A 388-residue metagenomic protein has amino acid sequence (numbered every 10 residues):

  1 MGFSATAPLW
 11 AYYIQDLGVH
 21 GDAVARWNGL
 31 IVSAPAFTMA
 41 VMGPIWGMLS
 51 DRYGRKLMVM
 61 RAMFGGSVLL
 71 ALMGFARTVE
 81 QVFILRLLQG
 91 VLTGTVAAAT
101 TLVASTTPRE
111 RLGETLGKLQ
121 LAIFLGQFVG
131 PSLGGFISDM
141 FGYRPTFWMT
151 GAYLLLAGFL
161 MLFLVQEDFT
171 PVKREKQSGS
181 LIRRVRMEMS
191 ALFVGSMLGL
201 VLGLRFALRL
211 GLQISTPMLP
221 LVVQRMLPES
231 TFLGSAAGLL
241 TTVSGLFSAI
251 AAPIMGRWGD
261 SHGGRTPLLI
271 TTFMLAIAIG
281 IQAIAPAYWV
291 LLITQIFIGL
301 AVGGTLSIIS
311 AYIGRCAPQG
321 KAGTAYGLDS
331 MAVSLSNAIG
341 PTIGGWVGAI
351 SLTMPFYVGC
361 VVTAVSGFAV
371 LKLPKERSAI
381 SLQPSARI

Functional and structural regions predicted by a protein language model:
L9-A25, M218-S235: Short amphipathic helix-loop junctions that connect adjacent transmembrane helices in Major Facilitator Superfamily/SLC
L30-W46, T242-I254: Central cavity-lining transmembrane alpha-helices of secondary-active solute carriers, predominantly the Major
V41-R77, G259-R265: Conserved MFS/SLC helix-loop-helix module at the cytosolic interface between two early adjacent transmembrane helices
L69, E80-L88, A278, W289-F297: Paired small-residue
L85-F124, Y312: Cytoplasmic helix-loop-helix junction between adjacent transmembrane helices in 12-TM secondary transporters
T146-L162, F356-L371: Symmetry-related core transmembrane helices of the 12-TM Major Facilitator Superfamily/SLC fold
M161-E175, L371-S381: Helix-loop junctions on the cytosolic side of multi-pass membrane transporters, especially the intracellular loop
D168-V201, S385-I388: Juxtamembrane intracellular "pre-TM" segments in multi-pass secondary transporters
